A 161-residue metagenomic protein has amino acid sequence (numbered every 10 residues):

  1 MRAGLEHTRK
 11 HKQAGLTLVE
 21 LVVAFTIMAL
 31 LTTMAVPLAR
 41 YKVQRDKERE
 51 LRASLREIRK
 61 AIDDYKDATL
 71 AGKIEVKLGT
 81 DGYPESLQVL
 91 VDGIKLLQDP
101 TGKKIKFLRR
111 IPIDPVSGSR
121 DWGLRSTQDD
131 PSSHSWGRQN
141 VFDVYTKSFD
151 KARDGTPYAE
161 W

Functional and structural regions predicted by a protein language model:
M1-A14: N-terminal leader/signal peptides at the extreme start of proteins
A14, E20-V23: Internal alpha-helical transmembrane segments of multi-pass membrane proteins, especially GPCRs
V22-P37: Alpha-helical hydrophobic helix detector
A29, L55, R59-I62: Hydrophobic faces of stable alpha-helices that mediate helix-helix packing
V36, R40-V43, D63: Short amphipathic alpha-helical interface segments enriched in basic and hydrophobic/aromatic residues, used as
R40, Q44-L55: Membrane-proximal amphipathic alpha-helices that sit immediately adjacent to an N-terminal transmembrane/signal-anchor
K60-W161: Low-complexity, acidic interaction segments enriched in glycine
